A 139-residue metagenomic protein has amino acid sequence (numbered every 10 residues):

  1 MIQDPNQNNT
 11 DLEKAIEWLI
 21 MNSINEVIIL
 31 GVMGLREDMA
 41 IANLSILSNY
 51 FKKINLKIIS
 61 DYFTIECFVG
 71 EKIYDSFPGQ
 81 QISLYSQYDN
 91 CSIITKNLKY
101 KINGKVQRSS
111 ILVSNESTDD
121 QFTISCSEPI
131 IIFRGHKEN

Functional and structural regions predicted by a protein language model:
M1-K52: Acidic/Gly/His-enriched mid-domain segments of enzyme catalytic cores or analogous surface patches that mediate
M1-Q3, I58, S86: Structural signal for conserved beta-strand scaffold positions within catalytic alpha/beta enzyme cores
Q7-T10, S60-F63, Y88: Short beta->alpha linker loops
L30-V32, I59, Y85, S125: Short beta-strand segments
V32-M33, D61, G135-H136: Structural motif
R36-A40, I65-F68, I102: Short, well-ordered, mixed-charge alpha-helical segments that flank or form enzyme active sites
S48-N49, I54-D75, I82: Class I SAM-dependent methyltransferase SAM-binding "motif I" and its flanking Rossmann-like core
F68-N139: Long, charged alpha-helical interface segments
